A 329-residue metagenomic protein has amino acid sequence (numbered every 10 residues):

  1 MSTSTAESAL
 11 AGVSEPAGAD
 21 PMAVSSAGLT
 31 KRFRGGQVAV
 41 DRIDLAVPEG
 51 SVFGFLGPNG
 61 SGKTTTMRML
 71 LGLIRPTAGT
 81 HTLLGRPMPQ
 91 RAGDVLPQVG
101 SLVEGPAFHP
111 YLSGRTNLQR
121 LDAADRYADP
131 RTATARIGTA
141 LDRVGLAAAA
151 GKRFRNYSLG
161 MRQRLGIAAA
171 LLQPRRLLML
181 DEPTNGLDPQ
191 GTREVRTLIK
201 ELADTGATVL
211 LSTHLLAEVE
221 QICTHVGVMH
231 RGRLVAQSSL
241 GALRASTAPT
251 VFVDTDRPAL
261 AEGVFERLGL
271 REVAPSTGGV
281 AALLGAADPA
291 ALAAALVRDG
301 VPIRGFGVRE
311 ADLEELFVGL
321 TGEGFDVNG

Functional and structural regions predicted by a protein language model:
M1-R32, E323-G329: ABC-family P-loop ATPase nucleotide-binding domain
S2-A9, L284-G329: C-terminal coupling/interaction segments
P21-S26, K31-H230, A236: ABC transporter nucleotide-binding domains
A27, D254, S276, G307-R309: Solvent-exposed beta-strand sheet faces enriched in polar/charged residues
Q37, R115, T213, P258-A259 (+2 more regions): Alpha-helix N-cap/helix-start capping motif
V195-L283: ABC transporter nucleotide-binding domain
